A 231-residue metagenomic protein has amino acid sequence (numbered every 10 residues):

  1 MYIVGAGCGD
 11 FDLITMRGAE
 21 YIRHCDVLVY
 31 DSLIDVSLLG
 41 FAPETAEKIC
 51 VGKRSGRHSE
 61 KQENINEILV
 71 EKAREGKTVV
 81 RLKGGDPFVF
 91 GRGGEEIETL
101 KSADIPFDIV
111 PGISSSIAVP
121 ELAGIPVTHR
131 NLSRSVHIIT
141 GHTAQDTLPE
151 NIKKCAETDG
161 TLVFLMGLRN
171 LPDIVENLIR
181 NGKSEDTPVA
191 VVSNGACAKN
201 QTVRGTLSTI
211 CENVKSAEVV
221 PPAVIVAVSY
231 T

Functional and structural regions predicted by a protein language model:
M1-F11, M16-V110, A118, C211: Class I S-adenosyl-L-methionine
M1-I3, E75-V79, S135, A144-S229: A contiguous loop/helix-start segment that scaffolds small-molecule binding in enzyme catalytic cores
D10, D86-T158, Q201-R204: Class I SAM-dependent methyltransferase SAM-binding "motif I" and its flanking Rossmann-like core
R17-Y21, P43-A46, E96-T99, G124-I125 (+3 more regions): Short, solvent-exposed amphipathic alpha-helical segments in soluble enzyme and RNA/protein-processing domains
L33, G141, N194: Cofactor-binding loop segments of dinucleotide-utilizing enzymes, especially the Rossmann-like FAD- and NAD(P)+-binding
V36-S37, S55-R57, S114-A118, V136-H137 (+3 more regions): Short gly/pro/ser/thr-enriched loop/turn and capping motifs at secondary-structure boundaries
A46-K53, P106-D108, V127-R134, G182-V191: Short hydrophobic/aromatic-enriched beta-strand-loop microsegments
